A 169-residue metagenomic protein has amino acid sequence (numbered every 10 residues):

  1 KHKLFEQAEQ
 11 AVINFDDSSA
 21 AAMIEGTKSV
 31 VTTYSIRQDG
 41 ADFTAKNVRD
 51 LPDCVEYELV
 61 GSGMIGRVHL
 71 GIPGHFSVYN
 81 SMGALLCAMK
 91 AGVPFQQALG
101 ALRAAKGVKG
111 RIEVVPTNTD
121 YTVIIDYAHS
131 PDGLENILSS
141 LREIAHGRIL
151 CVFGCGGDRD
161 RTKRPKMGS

Functional and structural regions predicted by a protein language model:
K1-T122, H146: Acidic, Mg2+-coordinating active-site environments of NTP-dependent enzymes
I13, I125, F153: Active-site flanking residues adjacent to catalytic metal/cofactor-binding acidic residues
D16, A128, G156: Anionic group-transfer/hydrolysis microenvironments
G83, H129, G133: Conserved cofactor-binding/catalytic machinery of classical short-chain dehydrogenase/reductase
V108-G110, D132-S169: Active-site beta-alpha connecting loops in nucleotide-dependent enzymes
T122-H129: Switch II (G3) loop of P-loop NTPases
